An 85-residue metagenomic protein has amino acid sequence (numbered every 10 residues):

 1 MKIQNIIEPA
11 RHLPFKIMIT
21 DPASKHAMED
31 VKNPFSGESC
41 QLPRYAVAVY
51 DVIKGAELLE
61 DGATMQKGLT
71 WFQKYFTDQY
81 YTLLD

Functional and structural regions predicted by a protein language model:
K2-V49: N-terminal acidic leader/helix
K32-Q73: Acidic, low-complexity, intrinsically disordered interaction modules
T82-D85: Short acidic DE-rich linear segments
